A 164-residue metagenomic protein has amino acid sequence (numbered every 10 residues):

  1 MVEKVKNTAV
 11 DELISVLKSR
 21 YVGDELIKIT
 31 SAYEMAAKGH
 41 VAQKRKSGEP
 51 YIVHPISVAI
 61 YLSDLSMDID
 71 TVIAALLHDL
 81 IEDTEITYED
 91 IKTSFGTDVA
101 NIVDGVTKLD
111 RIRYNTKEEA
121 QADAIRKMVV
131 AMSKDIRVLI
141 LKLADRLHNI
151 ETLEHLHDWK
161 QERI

Functional and structural regions predicted by a protein language model:
M1-I164: Active-site helical microenvironments for divalent-metal-assisted chemistry
